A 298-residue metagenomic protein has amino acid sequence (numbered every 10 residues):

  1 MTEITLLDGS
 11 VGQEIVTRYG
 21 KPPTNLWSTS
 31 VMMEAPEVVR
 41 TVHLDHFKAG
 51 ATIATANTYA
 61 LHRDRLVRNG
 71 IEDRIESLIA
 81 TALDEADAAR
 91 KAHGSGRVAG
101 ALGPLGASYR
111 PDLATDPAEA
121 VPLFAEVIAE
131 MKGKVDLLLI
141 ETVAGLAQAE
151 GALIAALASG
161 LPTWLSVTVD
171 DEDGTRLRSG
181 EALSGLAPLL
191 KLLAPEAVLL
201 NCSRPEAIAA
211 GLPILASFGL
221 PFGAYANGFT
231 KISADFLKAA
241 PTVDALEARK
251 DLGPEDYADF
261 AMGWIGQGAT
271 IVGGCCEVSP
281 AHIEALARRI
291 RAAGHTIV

Functional and structural regions predicted by a protein language model:
M1-V298: Domain-level signal for soluble alpha/beta catalytic cores
